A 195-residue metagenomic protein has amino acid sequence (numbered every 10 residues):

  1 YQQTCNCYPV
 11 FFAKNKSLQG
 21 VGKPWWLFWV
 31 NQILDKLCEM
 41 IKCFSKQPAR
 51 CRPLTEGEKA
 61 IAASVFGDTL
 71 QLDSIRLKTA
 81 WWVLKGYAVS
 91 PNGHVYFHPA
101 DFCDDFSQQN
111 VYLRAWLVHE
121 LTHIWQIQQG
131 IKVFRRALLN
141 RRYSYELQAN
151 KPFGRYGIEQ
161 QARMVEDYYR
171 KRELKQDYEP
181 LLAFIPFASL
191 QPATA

Functional and structural regions predicted by a protein language model:
Y1-G86, S107: Hydrophobic or amphipathic, alpha-helical segments that drive membrane association/targeting
V21-W25, Y112, L121: Acidic, low-complexity intrinsically disordered regions
W29, C38, K42-S45, R50-S74 (+2 more regions): Metalloprotease/metallohydrolase-associated module, dominated by Zn2+-dependent proteases
K78, H98, I127: Conserved residues at the C-terminal ends of beta-strands
A80-L84, D101-C103, T122, G130-K132 (+1 more regions): Short, solvent-exposed loop/turn segments at secondary-structure junctions
Y87, F97-V118, G154: Short pre-active-site segment immediately N-terminal to the catalytic Zn-binding motif
A115-I127: Active-site recognition of the HExxH zinc-binding catalytic motif
